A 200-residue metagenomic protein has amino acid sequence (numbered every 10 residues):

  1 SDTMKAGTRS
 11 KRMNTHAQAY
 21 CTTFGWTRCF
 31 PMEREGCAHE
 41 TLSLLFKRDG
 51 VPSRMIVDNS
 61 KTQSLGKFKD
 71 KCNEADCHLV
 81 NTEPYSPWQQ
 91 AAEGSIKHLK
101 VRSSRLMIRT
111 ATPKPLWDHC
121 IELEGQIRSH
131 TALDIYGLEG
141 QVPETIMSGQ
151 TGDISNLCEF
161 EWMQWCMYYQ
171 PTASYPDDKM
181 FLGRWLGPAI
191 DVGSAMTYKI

Functional and structural regions predicted by a protein language model:
S1-V101, E144-I200: Retroviral integrase
N81-G137: Surface-exposed, charged/polar loop-rich segments that form substrate/cofactor-binding or regulatory interfaces
G140-Q141: Terminal low-complexity regulatory extensions
